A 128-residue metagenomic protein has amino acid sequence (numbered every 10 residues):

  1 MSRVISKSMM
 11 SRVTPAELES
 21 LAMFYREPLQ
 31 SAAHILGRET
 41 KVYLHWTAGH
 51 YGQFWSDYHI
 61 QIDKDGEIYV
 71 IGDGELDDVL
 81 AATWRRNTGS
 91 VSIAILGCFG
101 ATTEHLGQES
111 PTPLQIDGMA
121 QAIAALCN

Functional and structural regions predicted by a protein language model:
S2-N128: Active-site-adjacent loop/helix surface patches within enzyme catalytic domains that shape the substrate-binding cleft
